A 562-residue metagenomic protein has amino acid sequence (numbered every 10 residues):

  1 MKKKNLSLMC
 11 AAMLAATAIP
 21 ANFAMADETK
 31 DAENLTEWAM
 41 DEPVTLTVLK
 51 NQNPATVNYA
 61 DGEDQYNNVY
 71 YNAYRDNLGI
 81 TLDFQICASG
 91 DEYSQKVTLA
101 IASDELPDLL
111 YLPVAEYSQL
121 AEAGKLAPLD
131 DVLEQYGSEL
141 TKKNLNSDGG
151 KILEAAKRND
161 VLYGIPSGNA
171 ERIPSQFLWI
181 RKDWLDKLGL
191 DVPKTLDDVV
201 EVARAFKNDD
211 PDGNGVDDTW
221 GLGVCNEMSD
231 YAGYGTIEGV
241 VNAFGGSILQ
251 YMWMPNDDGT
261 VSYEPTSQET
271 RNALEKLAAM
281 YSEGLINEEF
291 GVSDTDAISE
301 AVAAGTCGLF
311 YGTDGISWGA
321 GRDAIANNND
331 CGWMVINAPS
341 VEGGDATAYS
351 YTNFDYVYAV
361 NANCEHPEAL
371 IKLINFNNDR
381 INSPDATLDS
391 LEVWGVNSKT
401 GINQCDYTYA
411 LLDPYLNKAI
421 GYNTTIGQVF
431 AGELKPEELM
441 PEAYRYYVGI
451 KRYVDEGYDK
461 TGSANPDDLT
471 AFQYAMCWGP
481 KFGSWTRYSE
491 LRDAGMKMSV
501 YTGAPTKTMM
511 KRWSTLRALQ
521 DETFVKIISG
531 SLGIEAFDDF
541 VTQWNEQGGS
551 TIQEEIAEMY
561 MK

Functional and structural regions predicted by a protein language model:
K4-M25: Sec-dependent N-terminal signal peptides of Gram-positive bacterial secreted proteins and lipoproteins
A21-V199, V241, M252, V261-Y263 (+4 more regions): Conserved N-terminal structural module of periplasmic/extracytoplasmic solute-binding proteins
W38, P128-D148, D191, I248-Q268 (+4 more regions): Short, solvent-exposed loop/beta-turn-alpha elements that line the ligand-binding surface or hinge of extracytoplasmic
Q52-Y71, P174-S175, W179, D186-V192 (+3 more regions): Extracytoplasmic/periplasmic substrate-binding proteins
V114-K151, A203-K207, D217-M252, G308-I325: Carboxylate/His-rich catalytic cores and anion/metal-binding grooves
D130, K157-G233, P255-T306, Y311 (+2 more regions): Helix-loop-helix "hinge/cap" segment bordering the ligand-binding cleft or interdomain interface
G305-T425: Structured mid-domain segments that build the active-site/substrate or prosthetic-cofactor binding neighborhood
N382-E522: Conserved small-residue motifs centered on glycine
